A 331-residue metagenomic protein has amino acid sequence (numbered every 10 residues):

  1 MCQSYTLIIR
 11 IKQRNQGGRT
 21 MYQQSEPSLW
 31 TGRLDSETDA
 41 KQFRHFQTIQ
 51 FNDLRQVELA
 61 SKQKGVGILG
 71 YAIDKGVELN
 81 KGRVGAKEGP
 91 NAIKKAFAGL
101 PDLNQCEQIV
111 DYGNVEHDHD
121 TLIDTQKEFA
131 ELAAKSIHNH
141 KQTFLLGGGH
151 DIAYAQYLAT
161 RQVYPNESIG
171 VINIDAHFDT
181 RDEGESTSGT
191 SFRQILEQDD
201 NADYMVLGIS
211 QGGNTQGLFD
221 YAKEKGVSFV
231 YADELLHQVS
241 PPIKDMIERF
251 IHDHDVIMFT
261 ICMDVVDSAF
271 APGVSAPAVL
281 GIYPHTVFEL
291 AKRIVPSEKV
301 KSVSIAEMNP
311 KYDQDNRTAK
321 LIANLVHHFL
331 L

Functional and structural regions predicted by a protein language model:
Y5-T20: Short, Lys/Arg-enriched N-terminal segments with co-localized hydrophobic residues within the first ~10-30 amino acids
Y22-Y71, K75-L331: Conserved alpha-helical scaffold segments that buttress catalytic/binding sites
